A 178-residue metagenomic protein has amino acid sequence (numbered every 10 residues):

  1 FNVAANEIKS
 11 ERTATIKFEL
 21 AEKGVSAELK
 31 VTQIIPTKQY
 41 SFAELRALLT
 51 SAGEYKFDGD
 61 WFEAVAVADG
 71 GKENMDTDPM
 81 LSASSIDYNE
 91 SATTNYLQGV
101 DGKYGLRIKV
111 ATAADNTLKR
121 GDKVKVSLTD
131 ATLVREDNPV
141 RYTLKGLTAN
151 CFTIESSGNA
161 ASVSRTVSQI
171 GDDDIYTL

Functional and structural regions predicted by a protein language model:
F1-A5, T93: Strand-loop-strand motifs at the edges of beta-sheets in extracellular beta-sandwich domains
N2, T15-K17, E28-K30, W61-E63 (+1 more regions): Beta-strand secondary-structure signal
V3, K9-E22: A short beta-strand micro-motif common to beta-rich folds, especially ectodomain repeats
K9-S10, V25-S26, G102-I108: Short, surface-exposed beta-strand/loop "edge" segments at domain boundaries and coil↔beta transitions
T13, E28, A92-T94: Exposed beta-strand and adjacent loop surfaces of beta-rich binding modules that mediate intermolecular recognition
A14-I16, A27, E73-D78: Aromatic-residue detector
K23-P36: C-terminal edge beta-strand
I34-L178: OB-fold nucleic-acid-binding modules
